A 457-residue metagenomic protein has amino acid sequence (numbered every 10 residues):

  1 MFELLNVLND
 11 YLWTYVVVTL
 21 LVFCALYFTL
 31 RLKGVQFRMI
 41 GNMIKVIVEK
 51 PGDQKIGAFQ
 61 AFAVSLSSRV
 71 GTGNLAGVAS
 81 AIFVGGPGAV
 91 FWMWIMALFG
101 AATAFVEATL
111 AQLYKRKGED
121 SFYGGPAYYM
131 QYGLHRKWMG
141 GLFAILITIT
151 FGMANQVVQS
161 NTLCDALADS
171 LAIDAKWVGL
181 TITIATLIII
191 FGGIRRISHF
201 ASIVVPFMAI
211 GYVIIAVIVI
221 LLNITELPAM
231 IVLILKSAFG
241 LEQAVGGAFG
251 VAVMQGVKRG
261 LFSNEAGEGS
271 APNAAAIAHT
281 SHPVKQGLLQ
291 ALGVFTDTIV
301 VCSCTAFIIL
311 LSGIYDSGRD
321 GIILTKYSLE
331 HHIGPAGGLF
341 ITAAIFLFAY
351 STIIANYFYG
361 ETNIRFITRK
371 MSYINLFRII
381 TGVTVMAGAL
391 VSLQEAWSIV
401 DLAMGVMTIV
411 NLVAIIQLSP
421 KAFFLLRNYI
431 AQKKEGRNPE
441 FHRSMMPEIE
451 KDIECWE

Functional and structural regions predicted by a protein language model:
M1-T72, I82-G88, M386, Q417-E457: N-terminal alpha-helical transmembrane segments of multi-pass membrane transport and channel/translocase proteins
N9-N42, V46, F83-D120, T296-C302 (+1 more regions): Extracellular loop-to-transmembrane helix junctions
L20-Y27, R31-I44, N161-L167, D174-N223 (+2 more regions): Membrane-interface loop-to-helix entry segments
C24-T29, M96-D120, P126-N161, D165-I190 (+1 more regions): Helix-loop-helix module between adjacent transmembrane segments
T29, F105-Y114, E119, V217-L233 (+3 more regions): Extracellular/periplasmic helix-exit of transmembrane alpha-helices
R31-Q36, G73-V78, P87, G152-C164 (+5 more regions): Transmembrane helix-loop junctions in multi-pass membrane proteins
G52-A58, P87-I95, G125-Y132, R136-F143 (+3 more regions): Membrane-interface alpha-helices at helix entry/exit sites of multi-pass transporters
D53-V84, L110-L113, E119-A127, Q131 (+2 more regions): Alpha-helical membrane segments and immediately flanking helix-loop junctions that form or couple to the substrate/ion
